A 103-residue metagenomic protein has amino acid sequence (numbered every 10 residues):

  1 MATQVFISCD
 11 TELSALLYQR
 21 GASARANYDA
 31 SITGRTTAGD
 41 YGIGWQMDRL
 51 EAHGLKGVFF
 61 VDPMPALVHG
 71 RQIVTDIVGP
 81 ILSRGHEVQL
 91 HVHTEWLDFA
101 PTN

Functional and structural regions predicted by a protein language model:
M1-N103: Catalytic alpha-helical scaffold of carbohydrate-active enzymes acting on polysaccharides/glycoconjugates
